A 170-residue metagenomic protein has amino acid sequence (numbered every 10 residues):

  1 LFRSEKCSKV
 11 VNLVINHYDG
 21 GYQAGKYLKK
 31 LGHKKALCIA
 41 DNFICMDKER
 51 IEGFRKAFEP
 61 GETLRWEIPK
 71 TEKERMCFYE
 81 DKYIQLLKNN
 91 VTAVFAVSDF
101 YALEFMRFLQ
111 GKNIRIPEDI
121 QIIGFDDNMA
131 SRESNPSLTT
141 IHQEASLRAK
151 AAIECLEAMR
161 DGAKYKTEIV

Functional and structural regions predicted by a protein language model:
F2-G20, F100, D126-L138: Flexible loop/hinge segments that line or gate small-molecule binding clefts
V10-N12, C38, T63-W66, I122 (+2 more regions): Conserved beta-strand scaffold positions in the cores of enzyme catalytic domains, especially in NTP/NDP-utilizing
G21-Y22, R65-K88: Structural motif
Y22-T63, T167-V170: An alpha-beta-alpha
Q23, Y27, E49-K56, F78-K82 (+3 more regions): Alpha-helical elements of Rossmann-like donor-binding domains used by nucleotide-donor carbohydrate transfer enzymes
L31, Y83-V170: Flexible loop/turn connectors
A40-F43, K70, D99: Structural motif
F58-L64, G111-I116: Short helix-capping segments at alpha-helix termini
